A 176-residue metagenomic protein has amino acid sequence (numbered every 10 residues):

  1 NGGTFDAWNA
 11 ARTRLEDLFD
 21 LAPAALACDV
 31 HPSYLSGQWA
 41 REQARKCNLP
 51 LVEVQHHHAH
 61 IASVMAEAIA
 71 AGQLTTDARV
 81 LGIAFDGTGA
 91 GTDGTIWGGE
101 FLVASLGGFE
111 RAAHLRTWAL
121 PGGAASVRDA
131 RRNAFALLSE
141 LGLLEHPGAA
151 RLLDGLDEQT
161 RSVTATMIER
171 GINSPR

Functional and structural regions predicted by a protein language model:
N1-R176: Acidic, glycine-enriched active-site microenvironments
